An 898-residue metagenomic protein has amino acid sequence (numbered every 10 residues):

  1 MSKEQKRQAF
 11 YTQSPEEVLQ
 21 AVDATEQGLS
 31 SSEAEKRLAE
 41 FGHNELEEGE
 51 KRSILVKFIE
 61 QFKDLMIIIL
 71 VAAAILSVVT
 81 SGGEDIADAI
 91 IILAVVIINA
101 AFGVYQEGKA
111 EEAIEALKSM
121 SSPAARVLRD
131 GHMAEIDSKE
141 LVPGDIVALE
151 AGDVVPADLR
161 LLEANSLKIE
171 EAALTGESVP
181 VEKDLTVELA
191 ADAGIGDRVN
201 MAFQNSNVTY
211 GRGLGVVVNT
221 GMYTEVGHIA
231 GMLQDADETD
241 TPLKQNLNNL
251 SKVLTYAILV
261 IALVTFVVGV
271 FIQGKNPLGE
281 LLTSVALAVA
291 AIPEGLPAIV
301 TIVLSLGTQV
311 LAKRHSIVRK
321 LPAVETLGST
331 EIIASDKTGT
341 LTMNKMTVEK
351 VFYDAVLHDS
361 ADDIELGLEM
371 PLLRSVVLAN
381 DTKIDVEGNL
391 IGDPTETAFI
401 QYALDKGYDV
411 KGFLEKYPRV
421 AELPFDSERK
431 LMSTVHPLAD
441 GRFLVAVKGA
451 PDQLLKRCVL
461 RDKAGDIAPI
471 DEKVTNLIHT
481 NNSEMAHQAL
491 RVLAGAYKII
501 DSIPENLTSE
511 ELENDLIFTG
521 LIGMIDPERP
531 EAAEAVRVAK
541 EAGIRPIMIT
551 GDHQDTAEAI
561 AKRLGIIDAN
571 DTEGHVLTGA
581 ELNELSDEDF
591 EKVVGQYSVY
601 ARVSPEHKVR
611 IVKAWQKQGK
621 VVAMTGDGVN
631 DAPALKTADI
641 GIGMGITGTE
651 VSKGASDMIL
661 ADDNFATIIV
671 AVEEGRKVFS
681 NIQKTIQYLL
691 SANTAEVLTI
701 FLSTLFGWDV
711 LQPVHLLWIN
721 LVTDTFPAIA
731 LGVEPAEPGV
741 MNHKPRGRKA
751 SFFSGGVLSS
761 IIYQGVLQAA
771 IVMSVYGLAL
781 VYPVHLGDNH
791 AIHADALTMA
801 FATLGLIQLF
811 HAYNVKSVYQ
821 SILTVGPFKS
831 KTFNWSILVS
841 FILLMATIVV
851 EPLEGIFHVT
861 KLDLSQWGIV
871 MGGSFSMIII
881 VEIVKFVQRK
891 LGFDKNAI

Functional and structural regions predicted by a protein language model:
M1-P745, A750-F753, V766, V781 (+3 more regions): Conserved cytosolic headpiece of P-type ATPases
T723, L797-A812: Generic alpha-helical transmembrane segments
S760-V775: Alpha-helical transmembrane segments of multi-pass integral membrane proteins
L786-A794: Interfacial segments at transmembrane-helix termini and the short loops linking adjacent helices
V815: A C-terminal functional module that forms or caps the active site or interfaces directly with catalytic machinery
